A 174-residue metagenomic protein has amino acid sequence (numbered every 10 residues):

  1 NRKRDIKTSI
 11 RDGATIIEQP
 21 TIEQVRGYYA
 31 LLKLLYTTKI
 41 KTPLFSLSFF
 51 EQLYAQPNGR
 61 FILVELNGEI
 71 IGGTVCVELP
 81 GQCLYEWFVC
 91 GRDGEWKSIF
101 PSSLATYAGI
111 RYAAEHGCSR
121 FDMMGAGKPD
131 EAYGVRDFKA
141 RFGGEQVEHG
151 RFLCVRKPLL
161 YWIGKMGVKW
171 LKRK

Functional and structural regions predicted by a protein language model:
N1-S98, R111: A conserved beta-strand-loop-helix scaffold within acyl/acetyltransferase catalytic domains
I10, A114, A140: Anion (oxyanion) recognition and catalysis
P43-L44, S103, P129: Short alpha-helix boundary/capping motifs
G91-I99, G125-A132: Short, charged helix-to-loop "capping" segments that act as catalytic/coupling loops
L104-R120: Conserved acyl-CoA
C118-K174: Active-site/acyl-donor-binding loops of N-acyltransferases
